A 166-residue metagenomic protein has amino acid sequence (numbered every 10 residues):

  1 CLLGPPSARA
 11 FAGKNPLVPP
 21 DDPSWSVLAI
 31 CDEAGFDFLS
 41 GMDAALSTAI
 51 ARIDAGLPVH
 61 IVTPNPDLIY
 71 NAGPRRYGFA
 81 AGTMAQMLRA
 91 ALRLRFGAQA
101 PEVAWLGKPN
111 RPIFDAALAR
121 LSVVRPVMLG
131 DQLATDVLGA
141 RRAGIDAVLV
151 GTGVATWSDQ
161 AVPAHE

Functional and structural regions predicted by a protein language model:
C1-E166: Asp-based, Mg2+/Mn2+-dependent phosphohydrolase catalytic module
